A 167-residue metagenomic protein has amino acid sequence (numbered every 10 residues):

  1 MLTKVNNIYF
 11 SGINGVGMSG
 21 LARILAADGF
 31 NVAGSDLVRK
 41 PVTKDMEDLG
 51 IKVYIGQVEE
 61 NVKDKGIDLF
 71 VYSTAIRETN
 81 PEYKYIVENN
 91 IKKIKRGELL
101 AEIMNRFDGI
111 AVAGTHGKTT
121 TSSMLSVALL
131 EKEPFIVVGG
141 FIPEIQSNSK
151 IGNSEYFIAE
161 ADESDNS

Functional and structural regions predicted by a protein language model:
M1-K52, K65-F70, E88-I91, S123: ATP-dependent carboxylate-amine ligase
K4, I24, E47, E60-K65 (+1 more regions): Phosphate-binding loop of NTP-binding sites
I55-Q57: A short alpha/beta connector and helix-capping loop motif
